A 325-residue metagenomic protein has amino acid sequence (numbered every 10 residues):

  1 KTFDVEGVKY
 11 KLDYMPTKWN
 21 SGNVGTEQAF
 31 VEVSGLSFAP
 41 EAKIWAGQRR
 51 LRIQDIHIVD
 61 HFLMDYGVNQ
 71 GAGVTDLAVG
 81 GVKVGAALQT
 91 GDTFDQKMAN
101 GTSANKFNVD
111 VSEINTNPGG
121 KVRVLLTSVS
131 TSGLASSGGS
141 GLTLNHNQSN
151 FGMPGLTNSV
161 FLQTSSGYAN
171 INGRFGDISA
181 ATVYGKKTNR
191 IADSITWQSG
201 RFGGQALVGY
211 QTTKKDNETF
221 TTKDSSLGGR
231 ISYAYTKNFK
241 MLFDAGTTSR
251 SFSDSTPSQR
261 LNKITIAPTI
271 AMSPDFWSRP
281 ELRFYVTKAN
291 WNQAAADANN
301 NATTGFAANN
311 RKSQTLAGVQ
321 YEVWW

Functional and structural regions predicted by a protein language model:
K1-D95, G101-K121, L261, V286-W291: Outer membrane beta-barrel
K1-P40, T75-L77, S112-I114, T196 (+5 more regions): Beta-barrel outer-membrane channel/assembly domains of diderm bacteria
D4-Y14, A42-I44, G80-A86, P118-V124 (+6 more regions): Transmembrane beta-strands of outer-membrane beta-barrel proteins
S21-N23, I53-I58, T93-M98, G133-A135 (+4 more regions): Outer-membrane beta-barrel proteins
V24, D65, T102, S137 (+5 more regions): Short coil/turn motifs at beta-sheet boundaries
R49-D55, G85-A87, L125-L126, Q211 (+2 more regions): Flexible, solvent-exposed coil segments and beta strand-coil junctions, predominantly the extracellular/periplasmic
D60-Y66, T102-S103, F175-S179, Q259-K263 (+1 more regions): Flexible, surface-exposed loop regions and adjacent strand-edge segments of Gram-negative outer-membrane beta-barrel
V109-T131, A135-D254, S258-I264, I270: Detector for outer-membrane/organellar transmembrane beta-barrel domains, recognizing the amphipathic beta-strand
